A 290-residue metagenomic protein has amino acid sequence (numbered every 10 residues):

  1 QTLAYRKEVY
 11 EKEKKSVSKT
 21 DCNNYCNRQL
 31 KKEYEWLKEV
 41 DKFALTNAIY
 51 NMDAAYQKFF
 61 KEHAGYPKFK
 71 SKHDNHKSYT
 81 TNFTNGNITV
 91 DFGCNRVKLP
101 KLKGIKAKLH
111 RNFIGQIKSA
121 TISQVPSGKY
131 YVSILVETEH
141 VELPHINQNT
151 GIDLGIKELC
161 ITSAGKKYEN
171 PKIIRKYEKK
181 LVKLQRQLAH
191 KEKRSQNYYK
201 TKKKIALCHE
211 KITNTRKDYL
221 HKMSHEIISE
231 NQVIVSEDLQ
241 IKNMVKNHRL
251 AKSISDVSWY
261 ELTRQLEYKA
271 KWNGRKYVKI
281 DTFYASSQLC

Functional and structural regions predicted by a protein language model:
Q1-K7, A48-Y56, L181: Short, Φ-rich (hydrophobic/aromatic) sequence segments
Q1-T20: N-terminal cap/recognition module
K7-E11, F60-G65, Q232, A270-Y277: Surface-exposed helix-capping loop/turn segments at secondary-structure junctions
E8, E35, E39-K42, Y50 (+13 more regions): Short capping/connector residues at structural and topological boundaries
S16, T20, N24, F43-T46 (+5 more regions): An alpha-helix initiation/capping motif
D21-V125: Acidic carboxylate diad motif detector
F113-Q116, P126-C290: Positively charged, helix-rich recognition surfaces that bind polyanionic ligands
